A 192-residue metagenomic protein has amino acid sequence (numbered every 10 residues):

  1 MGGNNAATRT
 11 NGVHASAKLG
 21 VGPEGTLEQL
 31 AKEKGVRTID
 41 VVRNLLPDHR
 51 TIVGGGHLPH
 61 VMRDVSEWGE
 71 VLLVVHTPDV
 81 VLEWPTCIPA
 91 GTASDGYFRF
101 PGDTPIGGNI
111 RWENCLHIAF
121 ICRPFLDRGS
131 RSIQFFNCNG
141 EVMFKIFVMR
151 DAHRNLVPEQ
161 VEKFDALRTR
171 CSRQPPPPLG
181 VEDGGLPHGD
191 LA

Functional and structural regions predicted by a protein language model:
M1-A192: Eukaryotic intrinsically disordered, low-complexity regulatory linkers and tails enriched in Ser/Thr/Pro
